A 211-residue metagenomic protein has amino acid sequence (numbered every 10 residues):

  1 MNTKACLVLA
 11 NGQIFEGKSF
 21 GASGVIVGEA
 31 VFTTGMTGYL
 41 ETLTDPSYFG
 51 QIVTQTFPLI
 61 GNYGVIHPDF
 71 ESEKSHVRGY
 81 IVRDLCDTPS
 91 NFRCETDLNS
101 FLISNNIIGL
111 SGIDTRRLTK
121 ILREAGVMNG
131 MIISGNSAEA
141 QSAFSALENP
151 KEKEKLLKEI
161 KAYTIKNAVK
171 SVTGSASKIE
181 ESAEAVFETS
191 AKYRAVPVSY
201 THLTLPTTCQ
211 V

Functional and structural regions predicted by a protein language model:
M1-Y200: RNA-binding accessory domains that recognize and position tRNA/RNA substrates
T201-T207: Conserved small/polar residues in nucleotide/adenosyl-binding loops
